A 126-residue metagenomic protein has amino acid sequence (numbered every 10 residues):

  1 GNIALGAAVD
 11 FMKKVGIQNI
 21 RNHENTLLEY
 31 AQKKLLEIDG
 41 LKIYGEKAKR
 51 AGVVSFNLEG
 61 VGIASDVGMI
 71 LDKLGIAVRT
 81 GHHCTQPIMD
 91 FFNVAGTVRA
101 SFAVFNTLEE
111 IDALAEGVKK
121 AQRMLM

Functional and structural regions predicted by a protein language model:
G1-M126: Pyridoxal 5′-phosphate
